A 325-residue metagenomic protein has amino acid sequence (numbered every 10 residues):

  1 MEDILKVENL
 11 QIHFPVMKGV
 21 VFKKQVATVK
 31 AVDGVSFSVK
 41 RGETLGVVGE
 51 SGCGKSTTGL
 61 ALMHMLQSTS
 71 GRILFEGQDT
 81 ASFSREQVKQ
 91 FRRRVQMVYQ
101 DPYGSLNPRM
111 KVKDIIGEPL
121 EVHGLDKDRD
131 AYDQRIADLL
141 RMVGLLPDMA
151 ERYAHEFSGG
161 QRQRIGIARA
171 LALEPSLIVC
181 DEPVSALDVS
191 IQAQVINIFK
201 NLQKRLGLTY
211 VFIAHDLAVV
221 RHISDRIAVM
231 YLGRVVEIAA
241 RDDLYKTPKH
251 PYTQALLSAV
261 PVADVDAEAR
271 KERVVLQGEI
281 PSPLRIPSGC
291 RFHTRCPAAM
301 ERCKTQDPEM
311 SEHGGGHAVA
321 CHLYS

Functional and structural regions predicted by a protein language model:
D3, V16-K23, A240-S325: Short catalytic/signature loops enriched in Gly
V21-Q25, T80-Q96, V122, R129 (+2 more regions): ABC ATPase NBD coupling module
G71-D79: Conserved ABC transporter NBD signature motif
Q78-D79, L120-G124, D130-D148, L257-S258: Conserved ABC ATPase "signature" region
Y153-F157, Q161: Conserved ABC ATPase signature
A172-S176: A short, proline-enriched helix->beta-strand linker immediately N-terminal to the Walker B motif in ABC-type P-loop
V179, P183-L187, I191-A269: P-loop NTP-binding/switch modules centered on Walker-like glycine-rich loops
